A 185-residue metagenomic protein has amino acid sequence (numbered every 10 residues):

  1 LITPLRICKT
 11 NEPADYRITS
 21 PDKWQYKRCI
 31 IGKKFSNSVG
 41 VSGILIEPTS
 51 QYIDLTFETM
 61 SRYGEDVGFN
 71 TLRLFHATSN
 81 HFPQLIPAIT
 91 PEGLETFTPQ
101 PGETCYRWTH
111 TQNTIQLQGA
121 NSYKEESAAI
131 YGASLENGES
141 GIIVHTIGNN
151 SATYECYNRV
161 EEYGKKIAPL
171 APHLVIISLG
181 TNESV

Functional and structural regions predicted by a protein language model:
I2-A88, E95-V185: Conserved SGNH/GDSL esterase-like catalytic core that processes O-acyl groups on lipids and polysaccharides
